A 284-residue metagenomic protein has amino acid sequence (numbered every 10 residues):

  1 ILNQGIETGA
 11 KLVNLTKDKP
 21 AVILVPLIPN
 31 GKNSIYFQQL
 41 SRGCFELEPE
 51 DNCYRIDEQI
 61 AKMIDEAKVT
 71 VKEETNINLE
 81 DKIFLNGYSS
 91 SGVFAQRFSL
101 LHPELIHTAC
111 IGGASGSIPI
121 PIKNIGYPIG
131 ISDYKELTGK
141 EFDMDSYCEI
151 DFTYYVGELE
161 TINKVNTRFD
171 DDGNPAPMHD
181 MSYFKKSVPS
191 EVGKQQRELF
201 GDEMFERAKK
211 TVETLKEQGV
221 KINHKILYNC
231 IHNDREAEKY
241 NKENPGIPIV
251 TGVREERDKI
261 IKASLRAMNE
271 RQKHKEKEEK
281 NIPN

Functional and structural regions predicted by a protein language model:
L2-A67, V212-T214: Active-site machinery of serine-nucleophile hydrolases
D18-I23, L79-K82, P103-T108, C148-F152 (+1 more regions): Loop/turn elements at helix/coil->beta-strand transitions in domains of secreted/extracellular proteins
L27, N86-Y88, G112-G113, Y155-G157 (+1 more regions): Alpha/beta-hydrolase-fold catalytic nucleophile elbow
P49-A61, I125, E203-R207, G252-R257: Phosphate/oxyanion-binding active-site loops and adjacent basic polyanion-contact surfaces
N76-S89: Alpha/beta-hydrolase fold nucleophile elbow
G92-P103: Short glycine-enriched nucleophile-adjacent loop and the immediately C-terminal alpha-helix near the catalytic center
T108-Q218: The feature captures the conserved acid-bearing segment of alpha/beta-hydrolase catalytic domains
Y183-Q195, E206-N284: C-terminal catalytic histidine-bearing segment of alpha/beta-hydrolase fold enzymes
